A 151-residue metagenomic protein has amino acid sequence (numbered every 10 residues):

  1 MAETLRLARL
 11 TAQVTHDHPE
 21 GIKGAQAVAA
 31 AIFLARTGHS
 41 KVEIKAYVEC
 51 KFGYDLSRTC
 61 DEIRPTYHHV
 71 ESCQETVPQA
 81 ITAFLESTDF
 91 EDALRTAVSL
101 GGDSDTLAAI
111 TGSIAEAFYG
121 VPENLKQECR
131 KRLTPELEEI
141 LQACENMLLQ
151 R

Functional and structural regions predicted by a protein language model:
M1-L7, Y47-C60, A80-D92: Acidic-glycine-rich active-site phosphate/pyrophosphate-binding loop
M1-P19, A35-E43: Inter-helical turn/loop segments and adjacent helix faces that build the functional surface of alpha-helical bundle
A8-V14, A27-F33, E75, A80-R151: Catalytic phosphate/nucleotide-handling subdomain of diverse soluble enzymes
P19, D55-R58, L137: Short, surface-exposed, polar/charged, turn-prone segments marking secondary-structure boundaries
E20, K41-I44, L107-A108, N124: Flexible, glycine/charged-enriched surface loops at secondary-structure junctions
A25, A29-I32, R36, S40-H68: Small-residue-rich helix-loop
